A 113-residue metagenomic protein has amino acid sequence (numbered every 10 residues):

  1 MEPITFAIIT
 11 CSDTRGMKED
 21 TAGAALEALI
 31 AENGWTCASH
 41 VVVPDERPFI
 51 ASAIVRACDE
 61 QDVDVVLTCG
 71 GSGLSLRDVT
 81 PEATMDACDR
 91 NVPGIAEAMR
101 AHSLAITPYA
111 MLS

Functional and structural regions predicted by a protein language model:
M1-S113: Non-catalytic beta/alpha edge segments that cap or flank active sites
